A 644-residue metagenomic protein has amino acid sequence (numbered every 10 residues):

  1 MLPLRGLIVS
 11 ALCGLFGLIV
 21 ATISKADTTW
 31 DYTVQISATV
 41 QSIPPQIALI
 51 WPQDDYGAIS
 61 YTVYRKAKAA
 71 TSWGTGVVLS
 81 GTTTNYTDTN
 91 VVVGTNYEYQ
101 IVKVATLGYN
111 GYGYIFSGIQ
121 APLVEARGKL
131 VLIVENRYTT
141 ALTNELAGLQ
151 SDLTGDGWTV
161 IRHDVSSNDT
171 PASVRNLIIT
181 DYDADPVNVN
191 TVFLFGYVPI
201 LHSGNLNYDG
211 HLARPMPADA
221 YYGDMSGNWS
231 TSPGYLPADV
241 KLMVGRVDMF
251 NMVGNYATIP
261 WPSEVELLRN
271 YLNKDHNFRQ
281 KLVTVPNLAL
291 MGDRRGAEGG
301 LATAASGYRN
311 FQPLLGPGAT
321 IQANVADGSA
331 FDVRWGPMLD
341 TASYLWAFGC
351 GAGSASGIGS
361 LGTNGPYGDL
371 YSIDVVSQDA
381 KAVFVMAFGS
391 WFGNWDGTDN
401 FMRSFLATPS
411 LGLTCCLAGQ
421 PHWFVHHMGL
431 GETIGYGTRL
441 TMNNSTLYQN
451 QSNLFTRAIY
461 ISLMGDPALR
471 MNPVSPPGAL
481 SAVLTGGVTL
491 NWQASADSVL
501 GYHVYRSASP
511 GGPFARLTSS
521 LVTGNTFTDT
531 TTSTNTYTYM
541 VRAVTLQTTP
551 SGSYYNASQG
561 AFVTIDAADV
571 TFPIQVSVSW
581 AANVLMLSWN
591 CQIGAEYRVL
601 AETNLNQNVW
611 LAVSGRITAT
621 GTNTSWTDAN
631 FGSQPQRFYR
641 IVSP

Functional and structural regions predicted by a protein language model:
V9-I19: Bacterial N-terminal signal peptides
S24-A26: Boundary at the C-terminal end of the N-terminal hydrophobic targeting segment
W30, I36, A482-L484, N535 (+1 more regions): Short, composition-biased motifs enriched in small/polar/acidic residues
P44-A58, G486-V499, N583-Q592: Conserved aromatic anchor
D55-Y56, K68-T71, P199, A496-D497 (+5 more regions): Acidic glycine-/aspartate-rich tracts in secreted/extracellular proteins
I59-T95, T106-Y109, H503-N535, Q547 (+1 more regions): Recognizes extended acidic, P/S/T-rich segments that occur within or adjacent to Ig-like beta-sandwich modules
T87-T89, V93-E98, V102-N491, L500-H503 (+2 more regions): Cysteine-dependent hydrolase recognition
